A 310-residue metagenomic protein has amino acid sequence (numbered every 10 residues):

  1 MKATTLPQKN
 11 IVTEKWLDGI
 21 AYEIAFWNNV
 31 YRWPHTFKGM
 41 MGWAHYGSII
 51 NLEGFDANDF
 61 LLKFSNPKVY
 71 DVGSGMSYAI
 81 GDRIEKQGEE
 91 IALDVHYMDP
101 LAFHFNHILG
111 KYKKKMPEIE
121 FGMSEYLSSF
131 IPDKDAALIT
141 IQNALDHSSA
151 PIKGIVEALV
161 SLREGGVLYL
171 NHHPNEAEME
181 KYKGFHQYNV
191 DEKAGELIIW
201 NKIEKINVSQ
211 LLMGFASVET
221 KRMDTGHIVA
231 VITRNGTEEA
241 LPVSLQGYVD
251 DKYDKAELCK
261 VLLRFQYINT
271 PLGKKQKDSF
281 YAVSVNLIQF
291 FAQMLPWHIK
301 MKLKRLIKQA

Functional and structural regions predicted by a protein language model:
M1-T5, V229, D251-A310: Membrane-proximal basic amphipathic "stem/tether" segments
K2-F64: Class I SAM-dependent methyltransferase Rossmann-like catalytic core, especially the SAM/SAH-binding loop
P67-L127: Class I SAM-dependent methyltransferase SAM/SAH-binding core
Y126-I139: A short acidic, Gly/Pro-enriched loop at the edge of an enzyme's catalytic core that lines a small-molecule cofactor
A137-A150: A short SAM/SAH-binding and catalytic strip from SAM-dependent methyltransferases
I152-V167: A short glycine-rich, Lys/Arg-flanked "PGG" loop and its adjoining helix->strand segment in the class I
Y169-L197: Conserved class I S-adenosyl-L-methionine
Q187-A216: Short alpha-helix
